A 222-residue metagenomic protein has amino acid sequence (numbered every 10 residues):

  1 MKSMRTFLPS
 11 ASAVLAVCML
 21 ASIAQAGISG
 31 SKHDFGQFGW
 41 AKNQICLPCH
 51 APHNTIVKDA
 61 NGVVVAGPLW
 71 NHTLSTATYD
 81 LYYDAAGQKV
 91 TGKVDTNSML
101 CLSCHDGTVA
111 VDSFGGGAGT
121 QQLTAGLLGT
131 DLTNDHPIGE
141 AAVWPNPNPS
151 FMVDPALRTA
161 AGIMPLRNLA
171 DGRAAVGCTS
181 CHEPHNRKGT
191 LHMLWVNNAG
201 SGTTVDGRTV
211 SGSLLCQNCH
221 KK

Functional and structural regions predicted by a protein language model:
M1-L8: N-terminal secretory signal peptides that target proteins for export/translocation
L8-P9, L127: Generic structural signal for short, flexible, solvent-exposed coil/loop and linker residues
S10-S22: Bacterial N-terminal signal peptides
S22-L47, A51-K222: C-type cytochrome heme-c attachment and multiheme electron-transfer modules
